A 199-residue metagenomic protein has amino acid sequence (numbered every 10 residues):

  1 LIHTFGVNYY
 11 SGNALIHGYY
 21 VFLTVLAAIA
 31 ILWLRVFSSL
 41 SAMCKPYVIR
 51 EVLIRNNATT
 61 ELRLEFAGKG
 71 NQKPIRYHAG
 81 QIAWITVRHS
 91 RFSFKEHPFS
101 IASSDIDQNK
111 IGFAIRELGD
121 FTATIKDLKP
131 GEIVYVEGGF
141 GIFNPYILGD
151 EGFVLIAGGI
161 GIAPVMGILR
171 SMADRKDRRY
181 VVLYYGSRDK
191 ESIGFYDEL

Functional and structural regions predicted by a protein language model:
L1-A42, L118-L199: FNR/FR-type flavoprotein reductase catalytic core
F37, S41-Y135, A173, R179 (+1 more regions): Ferredoxin-reductase
